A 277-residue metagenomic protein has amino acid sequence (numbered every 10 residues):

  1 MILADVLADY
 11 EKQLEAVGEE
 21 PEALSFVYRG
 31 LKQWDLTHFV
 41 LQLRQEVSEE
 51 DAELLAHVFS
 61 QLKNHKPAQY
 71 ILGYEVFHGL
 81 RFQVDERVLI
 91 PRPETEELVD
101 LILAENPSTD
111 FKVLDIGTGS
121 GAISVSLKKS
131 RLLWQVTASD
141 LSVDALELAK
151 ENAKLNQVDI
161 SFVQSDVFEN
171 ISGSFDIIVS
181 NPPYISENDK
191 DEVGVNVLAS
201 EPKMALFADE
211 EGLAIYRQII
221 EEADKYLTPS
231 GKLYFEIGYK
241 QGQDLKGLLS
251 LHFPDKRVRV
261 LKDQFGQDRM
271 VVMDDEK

Functional and structural regions predicted by a protein language model:
M1-V47: Non-catalytic accessory regions of SAM-dependent methyltransferases
V27, H65, T95, I123 (+6 more regions): Residue-level signal for inorganic ion chemistry
G30-A104: Conserved AdoMet
Q69, I185-N188, K240: Active-site beta-alpha loop architecture of Rossmann-like, nucleotide-cofactor-dependent enzymes
L72, V163-S165, K262: Short loop/edge segments at beta-strand edges and connector loops that shape dinucleotide/nucleotide cofactor-binding
E97-E192: Conserved SAM/SAH cofactor-binding pocket of Class I
Y184-I215: Mobile active-site "lid"/loop adjacent to the S-adenosyl-L-methionine
E210-D274: Conserved Class I SAM-dependent methyltransferase catalytic core
